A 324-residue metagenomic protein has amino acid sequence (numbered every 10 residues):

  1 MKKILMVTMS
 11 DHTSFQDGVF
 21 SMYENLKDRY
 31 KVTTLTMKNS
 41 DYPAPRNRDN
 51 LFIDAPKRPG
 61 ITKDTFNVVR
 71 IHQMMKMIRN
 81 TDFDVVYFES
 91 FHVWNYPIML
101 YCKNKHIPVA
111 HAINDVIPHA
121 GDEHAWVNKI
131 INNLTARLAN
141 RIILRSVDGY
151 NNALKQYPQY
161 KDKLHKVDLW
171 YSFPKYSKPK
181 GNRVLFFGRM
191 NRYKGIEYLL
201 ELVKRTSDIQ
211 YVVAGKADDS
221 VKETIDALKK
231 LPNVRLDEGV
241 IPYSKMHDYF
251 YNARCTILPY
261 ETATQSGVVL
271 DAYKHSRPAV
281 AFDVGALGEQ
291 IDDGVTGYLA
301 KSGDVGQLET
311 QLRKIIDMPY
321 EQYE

Functional and structural regions predicted by a protein language model:
M9-Q16, E24-V69, F91-H92, G149 (+1 more regions): N-terminal strand-loop element at the rim of the active site of nucleotide-sugar-dependent glycosyltransferases
M74-N95, P108, L258: Short N-terminal targeting/anchoring amphipathic segment
V109-A125, R141: A short, histidine- and acid-enriched strand-loop-helix "catalytic/donor-clamping" loop that lines the nucleotide-sugar
R137-K175: Donor nucleotide-sugar binding/catalytic pocket of nucleotide-sugar-dependent glycosyltransferases
S177-K194, L200-K204, Y211-A214: Conserved donor-binding/catalytic core segment of Leloir-type glycosyltransferases
E223-S244: Nucleotide-activated donor-binding/catalytic signature segment of Leloir-type glycosyltransferases, i.e., the conserved
D248-T264, R277: Acidic donor-binding loop of glycosyltransferase active sites
D293-G294, Y298-V305, R313-Y320: Conserved acidic donor-binding segment of nucleotide-sugar-dependent glycosyltransferases
